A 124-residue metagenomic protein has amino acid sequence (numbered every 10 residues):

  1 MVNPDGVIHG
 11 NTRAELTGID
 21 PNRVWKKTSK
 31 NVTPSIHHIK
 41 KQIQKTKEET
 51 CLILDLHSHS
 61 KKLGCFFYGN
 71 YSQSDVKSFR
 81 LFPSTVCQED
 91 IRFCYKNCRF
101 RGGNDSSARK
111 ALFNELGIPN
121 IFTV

Functional and structural regions predicted by a protein language model:
M1-T123: Structured catalytic-domain cores with a bias toward divalent-metal coordination
